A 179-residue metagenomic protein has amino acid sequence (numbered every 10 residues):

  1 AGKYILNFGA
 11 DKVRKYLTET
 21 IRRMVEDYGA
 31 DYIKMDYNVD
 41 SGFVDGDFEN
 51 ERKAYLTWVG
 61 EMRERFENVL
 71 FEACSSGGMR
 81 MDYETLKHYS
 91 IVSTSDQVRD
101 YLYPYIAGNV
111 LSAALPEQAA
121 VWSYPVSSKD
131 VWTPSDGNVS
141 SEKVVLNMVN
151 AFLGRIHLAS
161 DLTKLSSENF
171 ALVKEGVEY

Functional and structural regions predicted by a protein language model:
A1-K15, E19, E26, R52-K53 (+1 more regions): Glycan-recognition surfaces
Y16-D45: Active-site groove signature of glycoside hydrolases
N38-S41, G77-R80, E168-N169, G176: Active/binding-pocket-proximal capping segment
A159-Y179: Non-catalytic C-terminal accessory modules of carbohydrate-active enzymes
